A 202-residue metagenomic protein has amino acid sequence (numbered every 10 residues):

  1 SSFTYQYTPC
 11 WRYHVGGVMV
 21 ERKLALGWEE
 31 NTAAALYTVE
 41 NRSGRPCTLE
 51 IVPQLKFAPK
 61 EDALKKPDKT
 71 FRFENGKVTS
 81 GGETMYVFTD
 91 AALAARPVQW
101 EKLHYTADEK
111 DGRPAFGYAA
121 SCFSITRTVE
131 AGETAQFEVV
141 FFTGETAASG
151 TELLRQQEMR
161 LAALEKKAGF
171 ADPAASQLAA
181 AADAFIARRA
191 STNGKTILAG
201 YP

Functional and structural regions predicted by a protein language model:
S1-W28, E101-A119, F123: Extended, loop-rich substrate-binding clefts of extracytoplasmic carbohydrate-active enzymes
C10-R12, T38, K77: Residue-level detector of beta-strand face positions
V15, V39-N41, V129: Hydrophobic residues in beta-strands and at strand termini
L24-L26, T38-V39, F141: Hydrophobic beta-strand positions in extracellular immunoglobulin-like domains
T32, S43-P202: Acidic/polar, glycine-enriched structural segments that form the non-catalytic walls/loops of the carbohydrate-binding
